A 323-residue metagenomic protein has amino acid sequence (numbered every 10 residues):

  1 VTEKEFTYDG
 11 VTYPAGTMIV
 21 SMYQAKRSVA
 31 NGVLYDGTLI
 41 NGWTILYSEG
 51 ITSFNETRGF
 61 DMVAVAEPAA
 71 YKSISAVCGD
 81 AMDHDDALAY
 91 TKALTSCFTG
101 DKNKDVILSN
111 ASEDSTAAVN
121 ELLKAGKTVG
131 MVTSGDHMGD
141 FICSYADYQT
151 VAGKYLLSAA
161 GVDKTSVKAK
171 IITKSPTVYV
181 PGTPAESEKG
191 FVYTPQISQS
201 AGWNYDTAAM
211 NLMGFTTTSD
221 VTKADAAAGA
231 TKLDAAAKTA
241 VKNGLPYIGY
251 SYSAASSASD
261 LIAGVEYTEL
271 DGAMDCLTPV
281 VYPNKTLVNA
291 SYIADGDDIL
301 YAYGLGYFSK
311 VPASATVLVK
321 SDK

Functional and structural regions predicted by a protein language model:
V1-K323: Intrinsic-disorder/low-complexity accessory segments
